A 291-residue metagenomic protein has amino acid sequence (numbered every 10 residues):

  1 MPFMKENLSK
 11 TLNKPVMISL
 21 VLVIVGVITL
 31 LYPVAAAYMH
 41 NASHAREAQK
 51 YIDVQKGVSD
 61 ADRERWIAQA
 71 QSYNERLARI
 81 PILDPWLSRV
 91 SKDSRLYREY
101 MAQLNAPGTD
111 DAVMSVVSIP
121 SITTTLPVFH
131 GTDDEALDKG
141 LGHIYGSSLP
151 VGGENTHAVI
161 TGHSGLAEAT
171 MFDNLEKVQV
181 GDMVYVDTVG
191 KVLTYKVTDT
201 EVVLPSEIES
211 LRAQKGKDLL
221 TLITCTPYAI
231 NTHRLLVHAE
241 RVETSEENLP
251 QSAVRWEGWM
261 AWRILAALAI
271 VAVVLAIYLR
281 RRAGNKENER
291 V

Functional and structural regions predicted by a protein language model:
M1-L12, K286-V291: N-terminal Lys/Arg-rich, disordered targeting/topogenic segments
S9-A261: Solvent-exposed, non-transmembrane regions of membrane-associated and secreted proteins
Q251-V291: C-terminal single-pass membrane-anchor helix
